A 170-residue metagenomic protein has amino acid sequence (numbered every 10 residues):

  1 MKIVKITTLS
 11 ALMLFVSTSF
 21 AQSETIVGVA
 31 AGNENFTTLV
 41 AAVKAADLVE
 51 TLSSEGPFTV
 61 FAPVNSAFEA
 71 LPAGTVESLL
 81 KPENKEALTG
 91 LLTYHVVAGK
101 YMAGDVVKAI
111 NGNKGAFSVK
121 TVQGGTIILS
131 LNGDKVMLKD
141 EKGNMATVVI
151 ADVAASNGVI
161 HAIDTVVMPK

Functional and structural regions predicted by a protein language model:
V4-L12: Sec-dependent signal peptide hydrophobic core
K5-I6, T18-K170: Mature, structured domains of secreted/extracytosolic soluble proteins
A11-S19: Short hydrophobic alpha-helical membrane-anchoring segments
